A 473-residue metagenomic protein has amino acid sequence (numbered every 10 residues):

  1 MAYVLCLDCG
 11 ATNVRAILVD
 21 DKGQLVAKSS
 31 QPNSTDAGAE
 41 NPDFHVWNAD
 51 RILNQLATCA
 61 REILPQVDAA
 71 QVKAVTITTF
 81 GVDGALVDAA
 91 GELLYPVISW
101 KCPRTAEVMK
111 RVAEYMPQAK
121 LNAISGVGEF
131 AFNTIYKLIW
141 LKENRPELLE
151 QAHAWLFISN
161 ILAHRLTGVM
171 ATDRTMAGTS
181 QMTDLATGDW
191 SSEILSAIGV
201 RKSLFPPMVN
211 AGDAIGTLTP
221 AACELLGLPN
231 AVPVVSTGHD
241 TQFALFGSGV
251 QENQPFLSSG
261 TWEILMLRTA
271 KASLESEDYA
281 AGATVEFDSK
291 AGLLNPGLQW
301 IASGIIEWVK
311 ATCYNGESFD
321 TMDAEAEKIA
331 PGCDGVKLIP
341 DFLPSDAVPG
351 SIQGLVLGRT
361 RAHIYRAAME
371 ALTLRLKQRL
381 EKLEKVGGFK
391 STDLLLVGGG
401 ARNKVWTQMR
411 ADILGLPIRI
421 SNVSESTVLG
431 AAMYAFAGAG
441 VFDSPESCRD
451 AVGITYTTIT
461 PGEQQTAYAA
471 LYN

Functional and structural regions predicted by a protein language model:
M1-Y95, A123, C223-E224, L228-S236 (+2 more regions): N-terminal glycine/serine-rich phosphate-binding loop of ATP-dependent small-molecule kinases, especially carbohydrate
L5-C6, A106, A113-G126, Y136-A171 (+4 more regions): Active-site core segments that coordinate phosphate-bearing ligands/cofactors across diverse enzyme families
P42-L53, V127, A131, M208-G212 (+1 more regions): Short acidic-aromatic active-site loops that bind/stabilize oxyanions
L64-S99, G128-F132, S159, A163-D184 (+2 more regions): Short beta-strand-loop/turn "lid" adjacent to the catalytic site in phosphate-handling enzymes
D68-Q71, L204, T373, K390: Short loop/turn motifs at secondary-structure junctions
C102: Carbohydrate-associated surface elements
A197-L204: A structural motif corresponding to the C-terminal end of an alpha-helix and its immediate exit/capping segment
